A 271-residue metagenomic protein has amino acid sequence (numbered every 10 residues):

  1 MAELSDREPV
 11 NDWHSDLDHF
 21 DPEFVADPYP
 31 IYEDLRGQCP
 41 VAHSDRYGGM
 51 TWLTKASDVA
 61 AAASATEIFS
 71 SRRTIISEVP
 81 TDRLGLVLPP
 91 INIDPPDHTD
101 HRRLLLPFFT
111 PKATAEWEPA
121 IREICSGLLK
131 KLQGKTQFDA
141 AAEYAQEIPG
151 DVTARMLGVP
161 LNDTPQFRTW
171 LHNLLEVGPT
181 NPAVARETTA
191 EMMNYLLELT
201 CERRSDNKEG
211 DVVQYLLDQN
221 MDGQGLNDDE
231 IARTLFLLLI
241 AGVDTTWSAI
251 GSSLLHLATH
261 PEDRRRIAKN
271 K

Functional and structural regions predicted by a protein language model:
M1-K271: Cytochrome P450
